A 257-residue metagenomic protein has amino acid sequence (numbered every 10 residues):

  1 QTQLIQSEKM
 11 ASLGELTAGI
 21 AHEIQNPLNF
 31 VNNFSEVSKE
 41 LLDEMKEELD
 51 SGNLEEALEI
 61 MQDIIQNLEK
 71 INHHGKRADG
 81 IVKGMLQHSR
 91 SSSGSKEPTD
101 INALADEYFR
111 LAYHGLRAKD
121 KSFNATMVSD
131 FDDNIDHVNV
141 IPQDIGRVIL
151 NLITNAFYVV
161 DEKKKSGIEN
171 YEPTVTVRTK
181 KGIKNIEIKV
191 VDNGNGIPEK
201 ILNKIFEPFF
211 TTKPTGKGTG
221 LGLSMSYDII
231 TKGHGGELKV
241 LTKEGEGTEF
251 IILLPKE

Functional and structural regions predicted by a protein language model:
L13, T17, A21-H22: Hydrophobic interface residues in regular secondary structure that flank and couple to key functional motifs
E23-K76, V82, S92-K96, L116-F123 (+2 more regions): Histidine phosphotransfer helical core of two-component systems
M61-L68, S95-R110, V128: A conserved beta-strand-to-alpha-helix junction within the catalytic ATP-binding
I101, G196-K204, G218: Short helix N-cap motif at coil->helix boundaries in the Bergerat
K165-I188: Short beta-strand-loop-beta element adjacent to the nucleotide/active-site pocket used for signaling
G222-Y227: Short alpha-helical Gxxx[C/S/T] motif in the catalytic ATP-binding
I230-T231: Detector for a conserved hydrophobic position within an alpha-helical segment of the HATPase_c
H234-L241: Glycine-rich ATP-binding loops of the HATPase_c
